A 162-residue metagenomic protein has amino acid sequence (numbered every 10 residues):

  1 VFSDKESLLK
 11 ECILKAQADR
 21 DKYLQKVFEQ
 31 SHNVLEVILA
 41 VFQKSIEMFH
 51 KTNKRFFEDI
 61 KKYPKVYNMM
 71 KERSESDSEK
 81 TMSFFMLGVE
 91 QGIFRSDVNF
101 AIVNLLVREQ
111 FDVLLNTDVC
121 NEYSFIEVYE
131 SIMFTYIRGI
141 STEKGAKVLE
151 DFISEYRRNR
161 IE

Functional and structural regions predicted by a protein language model:
V1-L14: HTH DNA-binding helix-turn interface
E11, K15-T52, N104-V107: Hydrophobic alpha-helical connector segments
D19, S45-T52, F84, G88 (+3 more regions): A short secondary-structure junction motif
V27, F56-I60, L114, D118: Secondary-structure edge/capping motif, primarily at the C-terminal ends of alpha-helices and the immediately following
H32-K54, E72, S83, I126-R138: Amphipathic alpha-helical segments that line or abut small-molecule/effector binding pockets and mediate allosteric
L35-E36, E72-R73, E90-L106, C120-E130: All-alpha amphipathic helical-bundle segments outside canonical DNA-binding/catalytic cores that form hydrophobic
E47-V98, I102: Short secondary-structure transition hinges
S83-L87, Y123-E162: C-terminal peripheral helix-coil segments that are non-catalytic and often amphipathic
